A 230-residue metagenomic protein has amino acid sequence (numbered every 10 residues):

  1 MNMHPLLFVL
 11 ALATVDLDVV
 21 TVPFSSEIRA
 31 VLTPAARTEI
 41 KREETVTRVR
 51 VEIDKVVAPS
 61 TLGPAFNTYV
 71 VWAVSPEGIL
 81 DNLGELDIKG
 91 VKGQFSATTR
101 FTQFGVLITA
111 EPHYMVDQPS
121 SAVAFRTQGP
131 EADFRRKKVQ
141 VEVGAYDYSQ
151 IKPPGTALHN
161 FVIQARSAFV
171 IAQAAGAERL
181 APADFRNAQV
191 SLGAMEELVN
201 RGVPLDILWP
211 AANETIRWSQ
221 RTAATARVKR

Functional and structural regions predicted by a protein language model:
H4-L12: Sec-dependent N-terminal signal peptides
L17-L32, R37-E43, N67-W72, E77-D81 (+3 more regions): Long, charged/polar, soluble alpha-helical segments
A36-P64: Short, surface-exposed binding/anchoring microloops in extracellular/periplasmic proteins
R50-I53, A58-P59, G84, G90-T99: Exposed aromatic-hydrophobic patches
